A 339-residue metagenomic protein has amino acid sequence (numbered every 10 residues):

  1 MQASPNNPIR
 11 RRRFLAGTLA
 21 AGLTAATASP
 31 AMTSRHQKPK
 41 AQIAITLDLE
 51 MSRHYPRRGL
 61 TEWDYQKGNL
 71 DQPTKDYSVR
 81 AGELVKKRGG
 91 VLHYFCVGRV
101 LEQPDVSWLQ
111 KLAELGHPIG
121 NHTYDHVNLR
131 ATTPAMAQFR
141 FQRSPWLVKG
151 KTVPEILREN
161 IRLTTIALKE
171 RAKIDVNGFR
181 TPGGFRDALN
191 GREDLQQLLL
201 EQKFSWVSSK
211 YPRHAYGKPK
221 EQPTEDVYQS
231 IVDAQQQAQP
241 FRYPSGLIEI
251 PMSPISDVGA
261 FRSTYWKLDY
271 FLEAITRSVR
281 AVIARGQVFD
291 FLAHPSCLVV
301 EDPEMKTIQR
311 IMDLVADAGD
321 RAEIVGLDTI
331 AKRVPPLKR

Functional and structural regions predicted by a protein language model:
Q2-G22: N-terminal secretory signal peptides and thylakoid transit peptides that target proteins across membranes
A25-Q37: Bacterial Sec-dependent signal peptides at the C-terminal "C-region" and cleavage site
K38-P118, H126-V127, D175-G184, R280 (+1 more regions): Active-site beta->alpha N-cap acidic-glycine motif
L70-K75, F95-D105, V127-T132, P154-L157 (+4 more regions): Acidic-and-aromatic substrate-binding clefts and catalytic sites of carbohydrate-active enzymes
V79-L92, Q142-D187, F204, R242 (+2 more regions): CE4/NodB-like, metal-dependent polysaccharide N-deacetylase domain that modifies extracellular/periplasmic N-acetylated
L115-I161: Substrate-binding cleft of extracellular glycoside hydrolase catalytic domains
Q138-W146, T181-V282: Active-site-adjacent pocket scaffolds in enzyme catalytic domains
W206, Y211, L268-R339: C-terminal domain-boundary segment and adjacent tail
